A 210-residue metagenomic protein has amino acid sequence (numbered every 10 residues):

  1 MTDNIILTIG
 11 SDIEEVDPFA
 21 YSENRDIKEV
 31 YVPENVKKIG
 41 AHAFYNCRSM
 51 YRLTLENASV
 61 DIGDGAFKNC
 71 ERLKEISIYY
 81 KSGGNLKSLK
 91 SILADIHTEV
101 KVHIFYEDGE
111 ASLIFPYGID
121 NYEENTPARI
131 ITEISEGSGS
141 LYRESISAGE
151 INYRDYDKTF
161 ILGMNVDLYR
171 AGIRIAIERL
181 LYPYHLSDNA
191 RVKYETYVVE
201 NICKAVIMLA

Functional and structural regions predicted by a protein language model:
T2-E15, R25-K38, R48-D61, E71-S88 (+3 more regions): Structural signature of tandem-repeat unit edges
